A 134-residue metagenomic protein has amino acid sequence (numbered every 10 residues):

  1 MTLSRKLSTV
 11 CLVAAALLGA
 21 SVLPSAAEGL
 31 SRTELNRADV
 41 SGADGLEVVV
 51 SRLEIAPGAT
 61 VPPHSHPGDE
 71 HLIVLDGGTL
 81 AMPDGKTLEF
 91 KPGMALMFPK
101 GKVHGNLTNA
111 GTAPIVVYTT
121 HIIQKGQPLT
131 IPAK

Functional and structural regions predicted by a protein language model:
T2-V49, M97, P128-K134: A short, N-terminal "cap"/entry segment at the start of jelly-roll beta-barrel domains of the cupin/DSBH fold
V40, I55, G85-G101: Short acidic-glycine-tyrosine-enriched beta hairpin
D44-L46, A59-I73: A short beta-loop-beta micro-motif enriched in histidine and acidic residues
G45, S65-H66, E89, N109-P114: Extracellular/periplasmic catalytic domains that process cell-envelope and extracellular macromolecules
T60-P62, L80, L96, K100-L107: Histidine-centered metal-chelating micro-motifs
V61-H66, L107-N109, I131-P132: Short histidine-centered beta-strand/loop micro-motifs that create catalytic or ligand/metal-coordination sites
G68-G85, M94: Glycine- and acidic-residue-biased ligand/ion/polar-headgroup-sensing regions
K102-G126: Ligand-binding loop in jelly-roll beta-barrel domains
